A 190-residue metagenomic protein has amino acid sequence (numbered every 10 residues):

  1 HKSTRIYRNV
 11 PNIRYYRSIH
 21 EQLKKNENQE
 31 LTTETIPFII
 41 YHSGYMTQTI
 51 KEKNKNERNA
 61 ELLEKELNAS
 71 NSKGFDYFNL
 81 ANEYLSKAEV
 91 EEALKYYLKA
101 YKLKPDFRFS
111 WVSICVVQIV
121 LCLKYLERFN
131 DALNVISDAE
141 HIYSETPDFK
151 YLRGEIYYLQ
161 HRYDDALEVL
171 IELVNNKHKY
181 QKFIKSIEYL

Functional and structural regions predicted by a protein language model:
H1-K95: Catalytic-site signature of metal-activated, phosphate-bearing donor transferases, centered on the GT-A/GT-A-like
E57-A60, E64, L94, Y101 (+4 more regions): Tetratricopeptide repeat
N71, P105, S144-E145, H178: Short coil turns that delineate tetratricopeptide repeat
F75, F109-I114, D148: Start-of-helix register in tetratricopeptide repeats
F78, V116-V117, Y151-Y158: TPR/TPR-like alpha-solenoid signature
